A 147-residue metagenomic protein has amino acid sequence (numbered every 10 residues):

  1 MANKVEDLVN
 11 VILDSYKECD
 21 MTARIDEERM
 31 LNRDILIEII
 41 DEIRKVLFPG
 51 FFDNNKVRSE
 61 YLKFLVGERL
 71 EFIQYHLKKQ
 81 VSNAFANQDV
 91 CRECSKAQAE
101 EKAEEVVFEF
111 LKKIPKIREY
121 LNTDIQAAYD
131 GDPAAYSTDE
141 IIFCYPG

Functional and structural regions predicted by a protein language model:
M1-P146: Terminal amphipathic alpha-helical/low-complexity segments used for targeting or macromolecular assembly
